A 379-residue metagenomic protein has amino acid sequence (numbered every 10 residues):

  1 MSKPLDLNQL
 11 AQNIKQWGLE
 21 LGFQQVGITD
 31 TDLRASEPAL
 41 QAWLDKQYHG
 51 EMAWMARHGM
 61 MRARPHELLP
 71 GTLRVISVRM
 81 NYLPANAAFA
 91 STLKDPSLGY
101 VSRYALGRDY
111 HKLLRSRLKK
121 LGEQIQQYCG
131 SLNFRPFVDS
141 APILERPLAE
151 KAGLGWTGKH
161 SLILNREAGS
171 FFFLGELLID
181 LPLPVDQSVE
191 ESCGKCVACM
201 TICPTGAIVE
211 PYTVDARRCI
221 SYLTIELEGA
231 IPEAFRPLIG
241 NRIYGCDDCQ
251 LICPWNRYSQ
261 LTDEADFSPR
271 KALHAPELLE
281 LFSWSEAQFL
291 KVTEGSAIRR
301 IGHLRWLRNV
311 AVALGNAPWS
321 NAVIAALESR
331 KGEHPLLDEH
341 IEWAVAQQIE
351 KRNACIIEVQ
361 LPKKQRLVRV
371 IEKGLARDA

Functional and structural regions predicted by a protein language model:
M1-S192, G240, I356-A379: Auxiliary alpha/beta "docking" domains used to position bulky ligands
F23, A198-Y222, E228, R242-D266: Iron-sulfur cluster-binding cysteine motifs and their immediate structural context in ferredoxin-like electron-transfer
L164-S188, A216-F235, E286-L290: Short, charged low-complexity linear segments at domain edges
S188-A198, I208-P211, R299: Flavin-dependent oxidoreductase catalytic cores
R270-L304, A311: Alpha-helical adaptor scaffolds
F289-V292, W319-K331, R352-L361: Amphipathic alpha-helical scaffolding segments comprising HEAT/armadillo-like alpha-solenoid repeats
R300-R305, H334-E339: Alpha-helix N-cap/helix-start positions at coil->helix boundaries
L307-P318, E339-Q348: Structural detector for internal amphipathic alpha-helices that build alpha-solenoid repeat scaffolds
